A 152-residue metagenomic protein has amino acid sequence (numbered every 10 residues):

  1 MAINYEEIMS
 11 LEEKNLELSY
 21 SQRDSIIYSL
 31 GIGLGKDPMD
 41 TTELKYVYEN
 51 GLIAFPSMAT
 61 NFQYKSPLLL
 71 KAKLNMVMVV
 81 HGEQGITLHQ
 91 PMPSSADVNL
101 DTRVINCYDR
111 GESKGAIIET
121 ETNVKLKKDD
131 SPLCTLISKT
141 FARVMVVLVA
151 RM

Functional and structural regions predicted by a protein language model:
M1-E83, V147-M152: Hot-dog-fold acyl-thioester-processing enzymes
M1-K14, E83-M152: HotDog/MaoC-like acyl-thioester-processing domains
